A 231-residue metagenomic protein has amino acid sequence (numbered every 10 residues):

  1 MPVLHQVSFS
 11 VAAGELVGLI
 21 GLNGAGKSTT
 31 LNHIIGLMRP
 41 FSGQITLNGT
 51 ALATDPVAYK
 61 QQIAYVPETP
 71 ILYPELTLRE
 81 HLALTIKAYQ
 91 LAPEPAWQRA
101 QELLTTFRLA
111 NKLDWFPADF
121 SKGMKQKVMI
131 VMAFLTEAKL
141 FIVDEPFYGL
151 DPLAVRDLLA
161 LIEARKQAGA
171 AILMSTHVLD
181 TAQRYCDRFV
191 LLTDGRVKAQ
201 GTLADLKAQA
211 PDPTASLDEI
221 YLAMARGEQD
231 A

Functional and structural regions predicted by a protein language model:
I35: Helix-to-loop junction immediately C-terminal to a conserved catalytic motif
G43-T54, Y59: Conserved ABC transporter NBD signature motif
A83, K87, E94-K112: Conserved ABC ATPase "signature" region
F141-E145: Catalytic Walker B motif of ABC-type/P-loop ATPase nucleotide-binding domains
Q200-G201: ABC ATPase "signature
